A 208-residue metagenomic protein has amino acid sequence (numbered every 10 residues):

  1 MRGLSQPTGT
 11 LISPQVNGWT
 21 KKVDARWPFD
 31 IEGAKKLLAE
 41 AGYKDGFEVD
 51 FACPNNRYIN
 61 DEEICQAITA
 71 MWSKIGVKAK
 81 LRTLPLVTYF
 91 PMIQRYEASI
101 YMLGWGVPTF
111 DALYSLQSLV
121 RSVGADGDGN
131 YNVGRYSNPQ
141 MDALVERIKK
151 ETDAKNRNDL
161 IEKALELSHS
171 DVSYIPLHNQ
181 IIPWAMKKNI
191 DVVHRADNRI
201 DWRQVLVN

Functional and structural regions predicted by a protein language model:
M1, A41-Y58, Y101-W105, T109 (+1 more regions): Bilobed periplasmic-binding protein-like "clamshell/Venus-flytrap" ligand-binding domains
M1-T10, T109-A112: Proline-centered turn/helix-capping motifs that create local helix->coil transitions or kinks
R2, Q6, P28, I59-E62 (+5 more regions): Conserved structured core elements
Q6-E40, N55-E63: Structural transition elements
T10, E32-A39, E63-Q66, A70 (+4 more regions): Solvent-exposed, polar/charged alpha-helical surfaces in well-ordered, non-transmembrane soluble domains, broadly
N17-E32, Y43, M92-Y96, Q117-K150 (+1 more regions): Short, solvent-exposed loop/beta-turn-alpha elements that line the ligand-binding surface or hinge of extracytoplasmic
I59-Q66, Q94-S99, K188-I190: Short glycine/threonine-rich loop-to-helix capping motif typified by GTGT followed within a few residues by an Asp-Pro
A70-G124, L160: Periplasmic binding protein-like
